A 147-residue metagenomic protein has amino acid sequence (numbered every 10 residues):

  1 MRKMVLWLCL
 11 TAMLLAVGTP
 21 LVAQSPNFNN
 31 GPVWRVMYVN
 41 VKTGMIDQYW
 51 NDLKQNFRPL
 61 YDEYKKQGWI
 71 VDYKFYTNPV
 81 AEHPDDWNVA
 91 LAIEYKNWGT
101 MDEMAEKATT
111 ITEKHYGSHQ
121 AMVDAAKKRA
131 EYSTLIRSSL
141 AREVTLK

Functional and structural regions predicted by a protein language model:
M1-M4: Positively charged n-region of N-terminal signal peptides that target proteins for export
W7-P20: Bacterial N-terminal signal peptides
A23-N27, T77-V80: Short beta-strand/turn micro-motifs at beta-sheet edges
S25-F28, P59, E63-V71, D86 (+1 more regions): An amphipathic, aromatic/His-enriched active-site/gating alpha helix that lines ligand/cofactor pockets
N29-G44, V89: Acidic/histidine-rich, surface-exposed loop or edge segments in extracytoplasmic proteins
M37, Y49, L91, M101: Hydrophobic pocket/interface hotspot
K42-A90: N-terminal, post-signal-peptide region of Sec/Tat-exported proteins
L146-K147: Short, solvent-exposed mixed-charge patches
